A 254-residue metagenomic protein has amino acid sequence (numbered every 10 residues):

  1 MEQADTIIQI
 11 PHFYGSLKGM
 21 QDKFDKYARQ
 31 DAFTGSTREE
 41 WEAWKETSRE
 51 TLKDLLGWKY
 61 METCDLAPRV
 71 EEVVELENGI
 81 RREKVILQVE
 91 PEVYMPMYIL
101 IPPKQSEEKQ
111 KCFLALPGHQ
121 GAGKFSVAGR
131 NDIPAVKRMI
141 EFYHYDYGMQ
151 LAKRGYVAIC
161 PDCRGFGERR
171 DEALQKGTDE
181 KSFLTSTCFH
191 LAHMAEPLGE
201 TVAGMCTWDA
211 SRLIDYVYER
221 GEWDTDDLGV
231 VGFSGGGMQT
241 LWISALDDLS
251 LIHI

Functional and structural regions predicted by a protein language model:
M1-R81, V89, Y94: N-terminal targeting or regulatory segments adjacent to alpha/beta-hydrolase or S9 domains
E75-I133: Glycine-rich active-site/cofactor-binding loop and its immediate structural neighborhood
P96, L241-W242: Short, hydrophobic alpha-helix immediately C-terminal to the catalytic nucleophile
A115-W208: Cap/lid segment of the alpha/beta-hydrolase catalytic domain
W223-G232: Alpha/beta-hydrolase fold nucleophile elbow
G232-G236, T240: Gly/Ala-rich beta-loop-alpha elbow adjacent to hydrolase catalytic centers
W242-L249: Alpha-helix C-terminal capping segments
I252-I254: Conserved small/polar residues in nucleotide/adenosyl-binding loops
